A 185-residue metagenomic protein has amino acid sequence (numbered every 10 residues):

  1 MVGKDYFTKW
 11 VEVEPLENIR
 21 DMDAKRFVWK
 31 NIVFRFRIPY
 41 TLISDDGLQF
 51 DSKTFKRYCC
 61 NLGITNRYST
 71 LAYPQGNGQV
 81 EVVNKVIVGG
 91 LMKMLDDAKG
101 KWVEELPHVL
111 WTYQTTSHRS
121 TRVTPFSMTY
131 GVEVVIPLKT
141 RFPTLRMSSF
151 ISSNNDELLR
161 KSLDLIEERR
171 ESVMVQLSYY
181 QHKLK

Functional and structural regions predicted by a protein language model:
M1, K30, K56: Active-site phosphate/pyrophosphate- and oxyanion-stabilizing loops and adjacent acidic/basic residues in soluble
M1-V11: Short conserved beta-strand segments at catalytic cores or DNA/RNA-binding microdomains of nucleic-acid binding
G3-K4, R20-M22, L95, E104: Intrinsically disordered, low-complexity regions enriched in Ser/Pro/Gly/Gln/His and often acidic
D5, R35-F36: A structural signal for short secondary-structure junctions
W10, P39, L48-K185: Domain-scale segment recognizer with a strong primary affinity for retroviral/LTR-retrotransposon integrase
E14-F34: Active-site beta-loop-alpha junctions of metal-dependent nucleic acid enzymes, especially the RNase H-like/DDE
D45: Lipid-handling modules and contact-site tethers
